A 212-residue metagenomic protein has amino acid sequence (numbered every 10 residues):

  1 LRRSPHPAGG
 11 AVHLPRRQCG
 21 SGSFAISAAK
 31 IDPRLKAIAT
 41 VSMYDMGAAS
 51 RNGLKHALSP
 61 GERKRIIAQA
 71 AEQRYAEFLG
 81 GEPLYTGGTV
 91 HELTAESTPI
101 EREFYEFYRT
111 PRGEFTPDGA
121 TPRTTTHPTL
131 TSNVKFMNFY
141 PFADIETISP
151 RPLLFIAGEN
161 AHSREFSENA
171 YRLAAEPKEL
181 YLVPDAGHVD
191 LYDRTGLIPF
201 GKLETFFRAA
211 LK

Functional and structural regions predicted by a protein language model:
L1-Q18, A70-R74, F78-E82: Gly/Ser-rich "nucleophile elbow"/oxyanion-hole loop immediately N-terminal to the catalytic nucleophile in hydrolases
G9, L35-K36, P177: Core-facing hydrophobic residues within beta-strands of well-ordered domains
P15, A39-S42, V183-P184: Alpha/beta-hydrolase-fold catalytic nucleophile elbow
F24-T110: Alpha/beta-hydrolase-fold enzymes
L54, H127-I145, H162: Active-site nucleophile elbow and catalytic-triad environment of alpha/beta-hydrolase enzymes
I148-S149, L154-A157: Short beta-strand/loop motif that positions the catalytic acidic residue of the alpha/beta-hydrolase fold
E159-K178: Conserved loop-alpha-helix segment in the C-terminal half of the alpha/beta-hydrolase fold that carries the catalytic
P184-V189, D193-K212: Catalytic active-site module of serine/aspartate enzymes centered on a nucleophile-bearing elbow/loop
